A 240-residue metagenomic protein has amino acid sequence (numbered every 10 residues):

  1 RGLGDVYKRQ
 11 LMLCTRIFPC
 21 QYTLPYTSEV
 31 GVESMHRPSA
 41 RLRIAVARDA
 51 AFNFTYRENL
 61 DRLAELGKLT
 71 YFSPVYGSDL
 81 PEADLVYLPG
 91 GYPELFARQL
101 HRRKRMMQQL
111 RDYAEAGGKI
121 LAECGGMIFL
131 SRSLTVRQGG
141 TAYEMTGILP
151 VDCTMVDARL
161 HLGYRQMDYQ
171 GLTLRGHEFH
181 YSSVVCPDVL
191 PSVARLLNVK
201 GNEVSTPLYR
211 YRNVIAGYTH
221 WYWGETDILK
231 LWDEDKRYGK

Functional and structural regions predicted by a protein language model:
G2-Y7: Short, small-residue-biased leader/transition segments that mark boundaries at the very start of proteins
T15-A45: C-terminal-of-GTPase-core extension/linker across diverse P-loop GTPases
R37-A40, F52-R62, K68-T70, P81 (+2 more regions): C-terminal and late-domain segments of enzyme folds
L42-K104, Q108-Y113: Phosphate-binding active sites in nucleotide-utilizing proteins
A47-A50, P74, P89-G91, R132 (+3 more regions): Fold-independent oxyanion-binding glycine-rich loops and adjacent beta-strand/coil segments at enzyme active sites
Y87-P89, L121, A216-Y218: Structural motif
Y92-D168: Cysteine-nucleophile active-site neighborhood
